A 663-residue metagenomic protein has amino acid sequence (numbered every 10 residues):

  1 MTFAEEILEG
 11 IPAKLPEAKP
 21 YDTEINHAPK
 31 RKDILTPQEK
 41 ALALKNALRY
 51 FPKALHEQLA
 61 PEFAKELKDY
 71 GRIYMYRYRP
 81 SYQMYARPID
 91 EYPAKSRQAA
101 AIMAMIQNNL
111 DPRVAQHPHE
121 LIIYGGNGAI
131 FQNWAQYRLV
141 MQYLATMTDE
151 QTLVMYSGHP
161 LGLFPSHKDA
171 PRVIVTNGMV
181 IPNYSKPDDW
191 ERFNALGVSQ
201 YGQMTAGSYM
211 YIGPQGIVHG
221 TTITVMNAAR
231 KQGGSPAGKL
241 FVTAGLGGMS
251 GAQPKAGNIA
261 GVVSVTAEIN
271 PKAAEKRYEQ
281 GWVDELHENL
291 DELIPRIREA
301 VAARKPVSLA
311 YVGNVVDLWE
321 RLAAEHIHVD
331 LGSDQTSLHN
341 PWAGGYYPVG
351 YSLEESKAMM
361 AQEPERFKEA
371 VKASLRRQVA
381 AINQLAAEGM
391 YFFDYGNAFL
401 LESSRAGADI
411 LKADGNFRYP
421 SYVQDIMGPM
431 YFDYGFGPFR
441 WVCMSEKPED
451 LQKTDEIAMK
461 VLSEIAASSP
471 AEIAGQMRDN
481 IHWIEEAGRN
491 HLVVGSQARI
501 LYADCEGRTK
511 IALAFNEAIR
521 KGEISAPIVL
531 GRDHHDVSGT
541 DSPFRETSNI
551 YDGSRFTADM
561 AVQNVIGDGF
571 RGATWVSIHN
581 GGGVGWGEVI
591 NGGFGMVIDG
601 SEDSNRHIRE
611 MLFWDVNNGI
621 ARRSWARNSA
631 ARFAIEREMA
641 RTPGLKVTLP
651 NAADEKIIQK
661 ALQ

Functional and structural regions predicted by a protein language model:
M1-A195, S199-M210, P364-A514, A518-G531 (+3 more regions): Long, compositionally biased, glycine/small-hydrophobic-enriched stretches that function as flexible linkers, tethers
L144-T146, L163-H167, K255-G257, E299-A302 (+6 more regions): A general structural signal for short secondary-structure junctions and capping/turn motifs
G202-M226, R230, P236-L240, A244-P306 (+5 more regions): Catalytic or ion-translocation cores adjacent to nucleophile or general acid/base/metal-coordination motifs in diverse
N258-A260, A323-I327, A408-L411, I519-R520 (+2 more regions): Short, solvent-exposed amphipathic alpha-helical segments in soluble enzyme and RNA/protein-processing domains
V263, H328, Y391: Residue-level detector of anion-binding/catalytic polar loops
P271, G313-V316, Q335-N340, G396-E402 (+2 more regions): Glycine-rich beta-alpha junction loops
S308-T336, A343: Active-site/ligand-binding-proximal alpha/beta "capping" segment
I528, R532-Q563: Small-residue-enriched alpha-helical segments and adjacent helix-cap loops that form tight helix-helix packing
